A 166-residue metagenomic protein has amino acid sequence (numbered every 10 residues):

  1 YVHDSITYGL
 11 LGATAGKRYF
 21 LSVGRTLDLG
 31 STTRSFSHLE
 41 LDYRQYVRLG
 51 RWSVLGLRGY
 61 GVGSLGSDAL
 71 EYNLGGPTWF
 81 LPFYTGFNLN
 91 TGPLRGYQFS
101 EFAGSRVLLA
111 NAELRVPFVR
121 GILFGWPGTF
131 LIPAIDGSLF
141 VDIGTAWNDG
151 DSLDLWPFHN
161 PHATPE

Functional and structural regions predicted by a protein language model:
Y1-V141, W147-P165: C-terminal outer-membrane beta-barrel translocator/porin domains of Gram-negative envelope proteins and their
